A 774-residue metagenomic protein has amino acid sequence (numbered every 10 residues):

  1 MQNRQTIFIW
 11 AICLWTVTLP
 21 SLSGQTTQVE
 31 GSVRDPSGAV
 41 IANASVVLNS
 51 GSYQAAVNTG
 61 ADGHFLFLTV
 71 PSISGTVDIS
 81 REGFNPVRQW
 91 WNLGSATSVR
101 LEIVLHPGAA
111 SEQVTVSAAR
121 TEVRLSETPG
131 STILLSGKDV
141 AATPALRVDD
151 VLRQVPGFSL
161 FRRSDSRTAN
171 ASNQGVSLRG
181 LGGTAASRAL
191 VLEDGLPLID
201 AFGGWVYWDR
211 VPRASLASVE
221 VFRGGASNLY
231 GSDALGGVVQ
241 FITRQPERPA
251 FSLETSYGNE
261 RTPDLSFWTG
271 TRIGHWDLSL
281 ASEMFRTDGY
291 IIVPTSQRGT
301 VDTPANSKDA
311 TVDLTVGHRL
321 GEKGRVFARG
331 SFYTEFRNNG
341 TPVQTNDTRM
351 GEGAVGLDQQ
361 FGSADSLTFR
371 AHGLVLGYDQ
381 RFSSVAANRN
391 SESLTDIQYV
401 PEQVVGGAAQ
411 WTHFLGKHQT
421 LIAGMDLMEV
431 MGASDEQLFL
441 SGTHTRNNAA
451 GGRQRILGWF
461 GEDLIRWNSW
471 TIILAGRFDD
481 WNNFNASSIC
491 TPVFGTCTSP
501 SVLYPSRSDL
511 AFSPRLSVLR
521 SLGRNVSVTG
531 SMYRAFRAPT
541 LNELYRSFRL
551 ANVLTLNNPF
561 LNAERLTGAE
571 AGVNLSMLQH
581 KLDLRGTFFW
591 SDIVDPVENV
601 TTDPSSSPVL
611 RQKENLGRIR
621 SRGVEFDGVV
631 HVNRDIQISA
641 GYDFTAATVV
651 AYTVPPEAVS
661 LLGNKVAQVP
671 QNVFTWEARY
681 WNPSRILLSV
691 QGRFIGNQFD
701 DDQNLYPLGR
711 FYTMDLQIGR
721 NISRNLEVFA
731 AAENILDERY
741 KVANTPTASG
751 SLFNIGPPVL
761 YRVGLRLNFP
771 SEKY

Functional and structural regions predicted by a protein language model:
R34-S37, S45, N49, S80-F84 (+2 more regions): Short, acidic, small-residue-rich periplasmic hinge/interaction motif at the N-terminus of Gram-negative outer-membrane
T132, D149-D200: Extracytoplasmic beta-strand/coil segments of soluble accessory domains associated with Gram-negative outer-membrane
L196-R223: Short acidic/polar hinge/loop motifs at secondary-structure boundaries that mediate gating or recognition
S227-N228, Q240, R248-S256, W268-R349: Periplasmic-side early beta-strands and strand-to-turn transitions of outer-membrane beta-barrels
Y290, F536, D592-V594, N599 (+2 more regions): C-terminal beta-signal and adjacent terminal beta-strands/loops of Gram-negative outer-membrane beta-barrel proteins
R319-Y333, R349-T496, L503-Y504, L519-S521 (+2 more regions): Face-selective signature of the C-terminal outer-membrane beta-barrel domain
T345-Q360, D396-V405, N448-I456, V502-S517 (+8 more regions): Outer-membrane beta-barrel signature, preferentially recognizing the C-terminal barrel domain of Gram-negative
R466-I472, D480, K581-R585, F589-I593 (+2 more regions): Gram-negative outer-membrane beta-barrel transporters
